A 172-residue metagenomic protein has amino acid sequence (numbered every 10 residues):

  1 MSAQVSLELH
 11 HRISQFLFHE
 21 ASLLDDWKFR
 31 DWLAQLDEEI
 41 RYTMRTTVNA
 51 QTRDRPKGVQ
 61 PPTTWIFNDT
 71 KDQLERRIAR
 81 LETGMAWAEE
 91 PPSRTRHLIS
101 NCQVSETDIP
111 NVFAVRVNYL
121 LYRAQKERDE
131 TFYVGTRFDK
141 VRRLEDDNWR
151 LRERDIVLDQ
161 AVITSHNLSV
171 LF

Functional and structural regions predicted by a protein language model:
M1, P110-R116, V134-N167: Short beta-strand edge/turn micro-motifs at domain boundaries
M1-E38, V48-A50: Short, low-complexity N-terminal intrinsically disordered segments enriched in polar/charged residues
S14-Q15, T95-H97, V134: Short solvent-exposed loop/turn micro-motifs enriched in small/polar/acidic residues
L36, T46, Y119-L121, D155: Short beta-strand segments enriched in hydrophobic/aromatic residues within well-folded beta-rich domains
E38-V115: A solvent-exposed, acidic/Ser-Thr-rich amphipathic alpha-helical stretch
Q51-T52, S169-F172: Flexible, surface-exposed loop regions and adjacent strand-edge segments of Gram-negative outer-membrane beta-barrel
Y122-T131: Short, cysteine-centered beta-strand-loop-beta hairpins and adjacent loop/turn segments enriched in charged/polar
